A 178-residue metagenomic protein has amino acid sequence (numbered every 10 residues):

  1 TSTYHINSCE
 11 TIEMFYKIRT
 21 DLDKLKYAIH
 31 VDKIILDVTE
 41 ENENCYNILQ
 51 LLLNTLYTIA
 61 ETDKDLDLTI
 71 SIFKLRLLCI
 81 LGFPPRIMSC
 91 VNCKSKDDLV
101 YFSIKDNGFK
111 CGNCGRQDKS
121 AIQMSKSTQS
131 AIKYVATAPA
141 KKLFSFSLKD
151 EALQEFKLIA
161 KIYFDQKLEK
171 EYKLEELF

Functional and structural regions predicted by a protein language model:
T1-F178: Non-catalytic alpha-helical scaffolds and adjoining flexible linkers that form interface surfaces for assembly
